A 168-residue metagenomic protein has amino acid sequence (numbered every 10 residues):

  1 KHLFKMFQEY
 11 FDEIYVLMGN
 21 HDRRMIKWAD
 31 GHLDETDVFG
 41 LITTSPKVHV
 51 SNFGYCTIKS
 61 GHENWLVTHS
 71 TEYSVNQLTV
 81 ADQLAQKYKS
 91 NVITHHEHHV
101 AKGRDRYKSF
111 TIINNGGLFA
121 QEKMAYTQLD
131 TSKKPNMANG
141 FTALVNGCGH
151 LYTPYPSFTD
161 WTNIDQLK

Functional and structural regions predicted by a protein language model:
K1-V50: Core catalytic region of metal-dependent phosphoesterases/phosphodiesterases, especially metallo-beta-lactamase-like
E9, I14, Y155-K168: Polar, enzyme-active/binding microenvironments
E9-F11, S45, H62, K87 (+1 more regions): Short, well-ordered coil/turn elements that cap or connect secondary structure elements
Y15, V48-G54, T68, I113: General small-molecule cofactor/ligand-binding pocket signal
D34-T44, S74, P154-D160: Alpha-helix initiation/capping motif
V38-I42, G54-Y55, H99-R104: Intrinsically disordered, low-complexity boundary segments flanking structured domains
T44-H62: Short acidic low-complexity segments
N64-P154, T159: Conserved beta-sheet core of the metallophosphoesterase superfamily
